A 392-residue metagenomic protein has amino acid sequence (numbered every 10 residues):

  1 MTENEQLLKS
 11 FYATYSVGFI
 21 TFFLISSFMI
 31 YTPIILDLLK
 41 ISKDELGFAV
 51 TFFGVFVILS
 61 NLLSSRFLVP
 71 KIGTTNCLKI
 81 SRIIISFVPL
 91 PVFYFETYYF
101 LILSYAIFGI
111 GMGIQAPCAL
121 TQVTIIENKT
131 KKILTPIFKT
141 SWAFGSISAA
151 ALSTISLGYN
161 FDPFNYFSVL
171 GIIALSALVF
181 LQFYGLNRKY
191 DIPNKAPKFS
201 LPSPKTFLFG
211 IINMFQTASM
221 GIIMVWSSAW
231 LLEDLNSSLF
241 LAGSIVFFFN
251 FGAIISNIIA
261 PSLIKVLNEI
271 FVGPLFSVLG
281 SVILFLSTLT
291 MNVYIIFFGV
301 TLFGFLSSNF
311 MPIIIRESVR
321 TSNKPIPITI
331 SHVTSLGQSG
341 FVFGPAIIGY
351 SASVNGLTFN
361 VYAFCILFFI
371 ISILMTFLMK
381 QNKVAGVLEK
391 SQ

Functional and structural regions predicted by a protein language model:
Q6-P33, A106-I107, S203-M220, T301-F305: Pair of pore-lining "gating" transmembrane helices in MFS-fold secondary transporters
F28-M29, P204-F247, F251: Extracytoplasmic gate region of multi-pass secondary transporters
K40, I72, Y94-Y99, N236 (+1 more regions): Helix-breaking motifs and short loop linkers at transmembrane-helix boundaries and internal kinks in secondary membrane
S60-G73, L157, S256-N268, A352-S353: Helix-to-loop junctions at the C-terminal end of transmembrane segments in multipass secondary transporters
A106-T140: Cytoplasmic helix-loop-helix junction between adjacent transmembrane helices in 12-TM secondary transporters
K129, I137-L186: Helix-loop-helix hairpin linking two adjacent transmembrane segments in secondary transporters
L267-I314: C-terminal transmembrane helical hairpin of 12-TM major facilitator-type secondary transporters
K324-L357: A late C-terminal transmembrane helix in Major Facilitator Superfamily
